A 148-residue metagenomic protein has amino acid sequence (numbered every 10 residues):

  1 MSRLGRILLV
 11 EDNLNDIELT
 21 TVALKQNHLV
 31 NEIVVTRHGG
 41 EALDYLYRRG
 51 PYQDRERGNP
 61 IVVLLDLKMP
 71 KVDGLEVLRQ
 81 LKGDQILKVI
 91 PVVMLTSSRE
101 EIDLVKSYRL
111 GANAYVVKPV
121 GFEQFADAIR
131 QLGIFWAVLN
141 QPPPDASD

Functional and structural regions predicted by a protein language model:
E11: Conserved acidic carboxylate
L19-T21, V35-V62: Acidic, metal-coordinating helix/loop segments flanking the phosphotransfer/catalytic sites of two-component signaling
E41, V120-G133, L139-S147: C-terminal output helix
L67-M69: Receiver (REC) domain active-site loop signature in two-component systems and cognate sites in sensor histidine kinases
K71-V72, L81: Hydrophobic residue at a beta-alpha junction that N-caps the helix immediately following a catalytic beta-strand/loop
N113: Short, glycine/charged-rich "phosphate-handling" switch motifs in NTP-dependent and phosphotransfer domains
